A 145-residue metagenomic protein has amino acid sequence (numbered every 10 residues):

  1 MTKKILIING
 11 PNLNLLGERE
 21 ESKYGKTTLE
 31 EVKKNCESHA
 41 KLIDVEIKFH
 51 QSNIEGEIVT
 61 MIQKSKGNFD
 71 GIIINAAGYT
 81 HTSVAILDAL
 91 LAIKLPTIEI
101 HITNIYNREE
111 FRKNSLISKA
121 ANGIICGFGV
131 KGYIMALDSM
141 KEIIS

Functional and structural regions predicted by a protein language model:
M1-I5: Extreme N-terminal starter segment of soluble prokaryotic enzymes
P11-L13, A77-T80, T103-I105: Short glycine-rich anion-binding loops that position phosphate/pyrophosphate groups of nucleotides and phosphorylated
L16-E30: Glycine- and acidic-residue-enriched helix-capping/strand-helix junction motifs
E46-G56: Short beta->alpha junction loops
F49, N107-S145: Short, glycine-/small-residue-rich phosphate/pyrophosphate-handling segment
K64, S83-I93: Short Gly/Thr/Asp-enriched flexible loops that form oxyanion-binding sites at enzyme active sites
S65-I72: Short acidic/histidine-rich motifs immediately flanking catalytic phosphotransfer sites in two-component signaling
L91-N107: Short, acidic/small-residue loops that bind anionic groups at enzyme active sites
